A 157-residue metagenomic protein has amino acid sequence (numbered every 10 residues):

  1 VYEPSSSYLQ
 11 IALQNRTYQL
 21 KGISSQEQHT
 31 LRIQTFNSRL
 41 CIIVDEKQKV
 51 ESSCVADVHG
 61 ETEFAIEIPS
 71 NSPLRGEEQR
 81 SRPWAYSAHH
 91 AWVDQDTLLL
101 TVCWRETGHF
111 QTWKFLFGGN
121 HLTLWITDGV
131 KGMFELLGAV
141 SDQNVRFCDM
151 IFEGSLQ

Functional and structural regions predicted by a protein language model:
V1-Q157: Peripheral terminal and inter-domain segments
